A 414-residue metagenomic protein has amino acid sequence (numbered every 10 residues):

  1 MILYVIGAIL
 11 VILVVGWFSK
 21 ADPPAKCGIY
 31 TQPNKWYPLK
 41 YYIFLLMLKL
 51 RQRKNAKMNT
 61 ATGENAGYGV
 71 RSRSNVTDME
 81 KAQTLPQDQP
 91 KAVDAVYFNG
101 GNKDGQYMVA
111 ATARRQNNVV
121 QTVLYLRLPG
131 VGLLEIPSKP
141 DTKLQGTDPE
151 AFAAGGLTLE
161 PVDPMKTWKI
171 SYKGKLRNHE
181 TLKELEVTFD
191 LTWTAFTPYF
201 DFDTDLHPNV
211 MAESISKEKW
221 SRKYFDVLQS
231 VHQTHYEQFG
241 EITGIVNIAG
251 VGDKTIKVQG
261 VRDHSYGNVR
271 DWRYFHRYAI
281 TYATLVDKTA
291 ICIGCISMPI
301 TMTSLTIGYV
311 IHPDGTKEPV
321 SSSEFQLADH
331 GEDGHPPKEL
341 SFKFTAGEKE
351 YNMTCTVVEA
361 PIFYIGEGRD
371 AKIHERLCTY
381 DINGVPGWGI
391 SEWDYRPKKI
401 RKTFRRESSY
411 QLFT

Functional and structural regions predicted by a protein language model:
M1-T414: Structured soluble/peripheral alpha/beta segments that form catalytic or ligand/cofactor-binding pockets
